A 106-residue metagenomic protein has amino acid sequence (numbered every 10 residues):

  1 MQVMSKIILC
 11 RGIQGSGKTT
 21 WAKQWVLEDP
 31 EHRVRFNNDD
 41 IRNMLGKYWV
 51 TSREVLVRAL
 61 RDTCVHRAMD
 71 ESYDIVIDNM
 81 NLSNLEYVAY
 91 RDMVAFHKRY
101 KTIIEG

Functional and structural regions predicted by a protein language model:
M1-M4, T20: Charge-dense, intrinsically disordered terminal/linker segments
Q2, S52, C64-D70, M80-G106: Replace "adjacent to P-loop NTPase cores in ATP/GTP-dependent enzymes" with "adjacent to NTP-binding cores
I7: Walker A (P-loop) ATP-phosphate-binding motif of ABC ATPase nucleotide-binding domains
C10: Hydrophobic anchor at the beta1->P-loop junction of P-loop NTPases
I13-Q14: The conserved Walker
G17: Conserved glycine(s) of the Walker
T20-D74: Conserved substrate/cofactor phosphate-moiety recognition/catalytic segment in nucleotide-dependent phosphotransferases
I77: Conserved nucleotide-state-sensing and coupling region of NTP-binding domains
